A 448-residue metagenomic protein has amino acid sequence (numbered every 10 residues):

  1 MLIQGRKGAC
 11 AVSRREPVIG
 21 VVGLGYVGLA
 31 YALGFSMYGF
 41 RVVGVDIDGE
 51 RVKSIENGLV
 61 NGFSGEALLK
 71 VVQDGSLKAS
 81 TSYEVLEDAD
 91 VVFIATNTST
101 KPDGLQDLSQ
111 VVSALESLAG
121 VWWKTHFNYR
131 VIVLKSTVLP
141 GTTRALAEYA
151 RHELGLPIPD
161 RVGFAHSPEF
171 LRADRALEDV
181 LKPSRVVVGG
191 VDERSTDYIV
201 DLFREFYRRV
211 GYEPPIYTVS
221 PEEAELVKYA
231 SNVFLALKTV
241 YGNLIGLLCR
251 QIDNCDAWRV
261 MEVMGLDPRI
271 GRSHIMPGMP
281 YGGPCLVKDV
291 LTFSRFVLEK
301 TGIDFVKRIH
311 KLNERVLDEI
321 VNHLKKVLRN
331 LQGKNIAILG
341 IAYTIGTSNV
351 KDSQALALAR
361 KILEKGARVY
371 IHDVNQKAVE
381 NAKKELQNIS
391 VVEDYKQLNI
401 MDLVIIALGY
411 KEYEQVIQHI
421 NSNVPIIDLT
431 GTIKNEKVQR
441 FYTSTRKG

Functional and structural regions predicted by a protein language model:
L2-G448: Structural/interface elements that position substrates and couple domains in central-metabolism enzymes
